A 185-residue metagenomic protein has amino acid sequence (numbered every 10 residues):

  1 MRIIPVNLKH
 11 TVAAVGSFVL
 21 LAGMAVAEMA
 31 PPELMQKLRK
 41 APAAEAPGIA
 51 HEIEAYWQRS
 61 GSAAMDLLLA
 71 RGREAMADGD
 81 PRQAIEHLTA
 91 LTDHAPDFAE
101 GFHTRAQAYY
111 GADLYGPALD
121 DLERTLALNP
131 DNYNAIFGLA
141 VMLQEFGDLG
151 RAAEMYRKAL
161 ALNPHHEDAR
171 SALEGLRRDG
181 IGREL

Functional and structural regions predicted by a protein language model:
I3, P32, K37-K40, A44 (+4 more regions): Terminal, low-structured helical/coil segments at or just beyond the last alpha-helical repeat
M65, A99-E100, Y133-N134, E167-D168: Helix-start (N-cap) detector for alpha-helical repeat units in TPR-like alpha-solenoids, especially tetratricopeptide
A90-L91, R124-T125, K158-A159: Canonical positions in the second alpha-helix
